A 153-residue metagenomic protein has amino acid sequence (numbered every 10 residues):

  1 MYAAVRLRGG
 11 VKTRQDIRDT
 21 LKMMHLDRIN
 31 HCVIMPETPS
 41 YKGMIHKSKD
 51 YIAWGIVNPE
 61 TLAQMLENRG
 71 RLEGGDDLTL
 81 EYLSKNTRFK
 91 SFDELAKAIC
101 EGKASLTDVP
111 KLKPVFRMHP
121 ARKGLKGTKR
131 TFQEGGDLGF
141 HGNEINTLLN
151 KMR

Functional and structural regions predicted by a protein language model:
M1-R153: Core subunits and conserved enzymes of cellular information-processing and envelope-translocation systems across
